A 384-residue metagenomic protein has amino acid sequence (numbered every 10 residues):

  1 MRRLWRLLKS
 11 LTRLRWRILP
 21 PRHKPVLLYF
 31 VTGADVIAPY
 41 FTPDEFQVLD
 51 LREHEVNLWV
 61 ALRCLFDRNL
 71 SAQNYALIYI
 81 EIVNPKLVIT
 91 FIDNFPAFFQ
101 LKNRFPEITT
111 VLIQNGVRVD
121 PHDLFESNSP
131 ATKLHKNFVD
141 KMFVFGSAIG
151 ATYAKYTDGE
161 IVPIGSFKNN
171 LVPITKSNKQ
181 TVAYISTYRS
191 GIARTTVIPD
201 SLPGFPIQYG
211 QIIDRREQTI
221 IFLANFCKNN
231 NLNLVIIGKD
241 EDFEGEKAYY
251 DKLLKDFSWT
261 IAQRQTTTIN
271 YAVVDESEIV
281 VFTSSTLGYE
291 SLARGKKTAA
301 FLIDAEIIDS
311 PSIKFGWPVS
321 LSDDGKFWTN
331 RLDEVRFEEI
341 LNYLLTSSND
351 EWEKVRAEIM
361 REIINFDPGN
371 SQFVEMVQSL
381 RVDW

Functional and structural regions predicted by a protein language model:
R3, L7, L11-L14, I18 (+3 more regions): Active-site and donor-binding regions of nucleotide-sugar-utilizing enzymes
R17-G33, V88-T90, T181-D200: Short hydrophobic beta-strand segments
I37, F167-K252: Conserved catalytic-core segment of nucleotide-activated headgroup transferases in glycan assembly
N57-L62, D120-E126, L171-K176, A193 (+3 more regions): Short, charged, surface-exposed secondary-structure boundary motifs
A72-I78, I237-R294, T298-A299: Donor nucleotide-activated moiety binding/catalytic core segment of transferases that use nucleotide-activated donors
K86-I89, K141, T181, N233 (+1 more regions): Structural motif
T157, K252-W259, T286-I363: Catalytic binding pocket for nucleotide-activated donors in carbohydrate/polymer assembly enzymes
Y343, I364-W384: C-terminal alpha-helical cap of glycosyltransferases
